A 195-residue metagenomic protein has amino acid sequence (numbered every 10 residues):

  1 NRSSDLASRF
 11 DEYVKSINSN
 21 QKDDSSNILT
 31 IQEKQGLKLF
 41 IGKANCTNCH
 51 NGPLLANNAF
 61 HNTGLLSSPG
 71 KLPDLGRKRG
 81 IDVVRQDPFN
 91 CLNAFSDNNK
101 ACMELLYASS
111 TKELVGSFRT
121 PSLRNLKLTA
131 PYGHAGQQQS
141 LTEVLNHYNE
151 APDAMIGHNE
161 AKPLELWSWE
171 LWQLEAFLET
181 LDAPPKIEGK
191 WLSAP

Functional and structural regions predicted by a protein language model:
N1-P195: Periplasmic c-type cytochrome electron-transfer domains
